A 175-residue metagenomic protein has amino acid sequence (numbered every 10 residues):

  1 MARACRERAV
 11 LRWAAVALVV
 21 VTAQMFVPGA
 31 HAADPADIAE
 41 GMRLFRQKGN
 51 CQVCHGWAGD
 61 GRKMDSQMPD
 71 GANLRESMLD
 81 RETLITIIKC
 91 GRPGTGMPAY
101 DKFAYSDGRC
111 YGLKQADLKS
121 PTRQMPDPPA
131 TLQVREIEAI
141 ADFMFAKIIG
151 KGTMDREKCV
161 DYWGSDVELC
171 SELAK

Functional and structural regions predicted by a protein language model:
M1-L11: N-terminal secretory signal peptides that target proteins for export/translocation
W13-M25: Bacterial N-terminal signal peptides
F26-A32: Sec/Tat signal peptide C-region and signal peptidase I cleavage site
A33-A39, Q47-G49, T95-K175: Flexible coil segments in periplasmic/lumen-exposed cytochrome c-class electron-transfer proteins
E40-M42, D60: Residues within alpha-helical segments
V53: Short, cysteine/histidine-rich loop/knuckle motifs that typically chelate Zn2+
W57-K119: Gly/Gly-Pro-rich "capping" loops immediately C-terminal to redox-active cysteine motifs in periplasmic/lumenal
